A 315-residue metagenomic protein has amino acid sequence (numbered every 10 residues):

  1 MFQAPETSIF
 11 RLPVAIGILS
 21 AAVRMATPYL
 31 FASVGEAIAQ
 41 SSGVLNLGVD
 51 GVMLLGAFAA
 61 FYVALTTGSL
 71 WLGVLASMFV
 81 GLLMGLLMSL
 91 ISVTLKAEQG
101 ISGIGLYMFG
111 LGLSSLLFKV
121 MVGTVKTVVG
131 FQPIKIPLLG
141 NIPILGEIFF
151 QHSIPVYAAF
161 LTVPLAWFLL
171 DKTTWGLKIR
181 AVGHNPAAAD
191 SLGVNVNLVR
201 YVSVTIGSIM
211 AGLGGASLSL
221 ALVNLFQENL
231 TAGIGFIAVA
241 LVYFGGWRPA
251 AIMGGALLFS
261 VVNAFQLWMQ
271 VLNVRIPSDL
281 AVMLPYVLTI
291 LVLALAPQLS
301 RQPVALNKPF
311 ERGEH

Functional and structural regions predicted by a protein language model:
M1, A32, A57-F61, L111-S115 (+5 more regions): Hydrophobic core segments of alpha-helical transmembrane domains in multi-pass membrane transport and ion-translocation
G17-T66, V74, M78, L83-G100 (+1 more regions): Single transmembrane alpha-helix segments in multi-pass membrane proteins
L19-A22, G51, L55, W71-F79 (+5 more regions): Hydrophobic alpha-helical transmembrane segments
S41-S42, M84-L138, K172, A232-G233 (+1 more regions): Short loop segments and helix-boundary regions at transmembrane helix junctions of multi-pass inner-membrane proteins
G110-K172, L272-A281, S300, N307-H315: Transmembrane helix-bundle core of multi-pass membrane transporters and related energy-transducing complexes
I148-F226, P249, M253-G254: Helix-loop-helix "hairpin" substructures at the membrane interface of multi-pass membrane proteins
H184-L198, M269-H315: Cytosolic-side transmembrane-helix boundaries in multi-pass membrane proteins
A211, L222-Y286: Transmembrane alpha-helical segments in multi-pass inner-membrane proteins
